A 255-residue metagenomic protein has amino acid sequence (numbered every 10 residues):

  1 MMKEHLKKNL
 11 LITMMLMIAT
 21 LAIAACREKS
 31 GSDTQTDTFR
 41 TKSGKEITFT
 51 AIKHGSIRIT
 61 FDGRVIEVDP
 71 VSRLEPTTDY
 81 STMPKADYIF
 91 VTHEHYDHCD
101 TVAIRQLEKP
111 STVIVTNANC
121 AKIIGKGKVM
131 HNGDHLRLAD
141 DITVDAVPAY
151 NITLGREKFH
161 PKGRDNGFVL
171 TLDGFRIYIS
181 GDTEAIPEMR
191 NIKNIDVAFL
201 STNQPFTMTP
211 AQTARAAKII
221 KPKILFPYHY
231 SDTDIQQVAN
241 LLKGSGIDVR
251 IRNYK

Functional and structural regions predicted by a protein language model:
M2-M14, A22-D62, G244-S245, Y254: Zn-dependent metallo-beta-lactamase
G31-K45, I52, T116-F175, R250-K255: Metallo-beta-lactamase
Q35-G44, I52, S56-E94, T101-R105 (+2 more regions): Pre-active-site segment of Zn-dependent metallo-hydrolases
E67-V71, A86-D97, I114-A118, Y178-G181 (+3 more regions): Active-site neighborhood of phospho(di)ester-bond hydrolases with catalytic His/Asp-centered motifs
R73-T77, H95-C99, A121-I124, D134-L138 (+4 more regions): Active-site environment of divalent metal-dependent phosphoester hydrolases
T77-A139: Active-site HxH/HxHxD metal-binding segment of metal-dependent hydrolases
Y80, I152-I219: Active-site-proximal loop/helix segments of hydrolase catalytic cores
K128-I142, K162, A214, K218-K255: Binuclear metal-ion centers of metallo-dependent hydrolases, dominated by the metallo-beta-lactamase
